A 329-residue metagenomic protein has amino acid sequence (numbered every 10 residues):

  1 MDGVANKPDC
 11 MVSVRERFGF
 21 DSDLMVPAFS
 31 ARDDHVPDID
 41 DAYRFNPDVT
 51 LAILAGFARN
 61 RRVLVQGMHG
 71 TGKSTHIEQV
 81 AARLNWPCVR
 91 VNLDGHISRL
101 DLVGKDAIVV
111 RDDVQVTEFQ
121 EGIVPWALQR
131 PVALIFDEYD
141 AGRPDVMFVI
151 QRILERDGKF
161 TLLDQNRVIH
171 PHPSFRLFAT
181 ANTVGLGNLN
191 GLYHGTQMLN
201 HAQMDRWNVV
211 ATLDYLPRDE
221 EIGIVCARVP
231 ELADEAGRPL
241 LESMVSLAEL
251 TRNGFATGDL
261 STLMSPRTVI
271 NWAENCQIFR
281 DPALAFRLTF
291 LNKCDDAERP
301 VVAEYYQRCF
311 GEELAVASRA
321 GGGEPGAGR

Functional and structural regions predicted by a protein language model:
M1-A236: AAA+ P-loop NTPase catalytic core and its hallmark functional loops
M1-V36, Y43, T50, P217-I222 (+1 more regions): Alpha-helical lid/collar subdomain of P-loop NTPases
